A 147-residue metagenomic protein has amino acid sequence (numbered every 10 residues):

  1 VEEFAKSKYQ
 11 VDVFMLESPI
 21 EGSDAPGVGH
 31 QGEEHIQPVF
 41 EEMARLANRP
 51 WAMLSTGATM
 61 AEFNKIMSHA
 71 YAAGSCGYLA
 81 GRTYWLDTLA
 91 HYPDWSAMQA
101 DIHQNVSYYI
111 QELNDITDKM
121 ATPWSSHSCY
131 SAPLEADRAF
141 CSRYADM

Functional and structural regions predicted by a protein language model:
V1-F4, G32-W51, H103-T122: Alpha-helix-loop-beta-strand connector modules within alpha/beta enzyme cores
V1-L46, I66-A72: Alpha/beta enzyme core
Q10-M15, P50-M53, C76-L79: Structural preference for beta-strand elements that scaffold enzyme active sites
S18-I20, A73-L89: Glycine-rich phosphate-binding active-site loops on the catalytic face of alpha/beta enzymes
I20-A25, A58-A61, L86: Short, small-residue-enriched loops and turns at beta-alpha junctions that line or gate enzyme active sites
D24-E33, M53, H91-I102: Glycine-rich tight-turn/loop motif centered on a GG-T
A58-G74, E135-F140: Catalytic cores of alpha/beta
L86-W124, P133-D137, C141, M147: C-terminal helical cap(s) of enzyme catalytic domains, especially alpha/beta-barrels
